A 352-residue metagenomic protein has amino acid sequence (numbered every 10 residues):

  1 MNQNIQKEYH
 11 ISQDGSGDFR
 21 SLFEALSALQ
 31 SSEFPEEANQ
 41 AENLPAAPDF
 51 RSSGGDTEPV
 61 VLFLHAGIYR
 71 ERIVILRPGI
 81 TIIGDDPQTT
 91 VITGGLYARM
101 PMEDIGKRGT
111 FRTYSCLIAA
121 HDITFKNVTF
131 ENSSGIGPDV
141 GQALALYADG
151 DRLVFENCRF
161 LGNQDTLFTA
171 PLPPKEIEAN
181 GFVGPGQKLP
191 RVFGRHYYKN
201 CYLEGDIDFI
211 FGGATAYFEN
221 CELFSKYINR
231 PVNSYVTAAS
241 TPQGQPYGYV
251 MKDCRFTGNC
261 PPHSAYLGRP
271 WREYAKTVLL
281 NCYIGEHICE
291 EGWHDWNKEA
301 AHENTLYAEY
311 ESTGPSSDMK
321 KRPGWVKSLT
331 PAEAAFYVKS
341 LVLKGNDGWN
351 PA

Functional and structural regions predicted by a protein language model:
N2-A352: Sequence-level preference for short, compositionally simple segments enriched in small aliphatic or small polar residues
